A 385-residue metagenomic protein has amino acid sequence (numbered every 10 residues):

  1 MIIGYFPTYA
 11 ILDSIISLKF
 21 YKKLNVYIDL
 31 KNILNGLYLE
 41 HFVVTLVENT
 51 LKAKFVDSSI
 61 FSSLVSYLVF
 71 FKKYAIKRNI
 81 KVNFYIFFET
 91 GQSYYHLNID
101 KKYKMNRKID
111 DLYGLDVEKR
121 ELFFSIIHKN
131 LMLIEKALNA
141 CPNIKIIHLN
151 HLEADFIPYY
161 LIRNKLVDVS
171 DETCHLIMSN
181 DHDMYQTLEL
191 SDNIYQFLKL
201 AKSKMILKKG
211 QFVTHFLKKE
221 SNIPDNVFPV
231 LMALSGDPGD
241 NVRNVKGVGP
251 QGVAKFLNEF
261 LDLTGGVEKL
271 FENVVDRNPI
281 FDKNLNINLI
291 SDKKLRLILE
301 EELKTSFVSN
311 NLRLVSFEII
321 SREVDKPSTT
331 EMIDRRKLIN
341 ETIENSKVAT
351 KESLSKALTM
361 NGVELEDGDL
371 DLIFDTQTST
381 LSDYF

Functional and structural regions predicted by a protein language model:
I2-D13, K81, I109-D334: Extended two-metal-dependent nuclease catalytic cores across DNA- and RNA-processing enzymes
I2-K136: Domain-level signal for Mg2+-assisted phosphodiester chemistry and nucleotide/NA-binding surfaces in nucleic-acid
I2-Y21, F42, S63, K304-V308 (+1 more regions): Low-complexity, acidic/Ser/Thr- and charged residue-rich accessory regions of DNA metabolism proteins
N25, N32, Y38, I147 (+3 more regions): Bulky hydrophobic/aromatic packing residues
V26-I28, I86, Q196, F256 (+2 more regions): Generic structural hydrophobic/aromatic packing signal, biased to beta-strands
K77, A140-C141, M360: Residues at alpha-helix termini
